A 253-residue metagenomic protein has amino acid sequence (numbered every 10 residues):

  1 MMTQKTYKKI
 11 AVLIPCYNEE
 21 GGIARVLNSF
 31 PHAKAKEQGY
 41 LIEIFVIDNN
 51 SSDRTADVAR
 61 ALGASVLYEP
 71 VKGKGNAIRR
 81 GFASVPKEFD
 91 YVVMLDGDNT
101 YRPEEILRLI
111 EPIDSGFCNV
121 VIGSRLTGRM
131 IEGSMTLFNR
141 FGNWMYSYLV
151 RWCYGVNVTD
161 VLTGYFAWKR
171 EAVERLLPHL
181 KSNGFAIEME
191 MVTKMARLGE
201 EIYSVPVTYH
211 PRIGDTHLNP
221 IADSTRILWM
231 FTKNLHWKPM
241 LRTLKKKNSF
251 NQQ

Functional and structural regions predicted by a protein language model:
M1-K8, G155, H179-Q253: Hydrophobic helical membrane-anchoring modules
K8-I14, I23, F30, E43-I47: Hydrophobic targeting segments
E19-A35: Short, well-formed alpha-helical segments that are part of the catalytic scaffolds of diverse glycosyltransferases
E19-G22, S51, K74, N99-R102: Donor nucleotide-sugar binding loop of glycosyltransferases
D48-A56: A conserved acidic beta->alpha catalytic loop
A61-G63, L198: Short, structured coil segments at secondary-structure junctions
P70-K72, N76-S84, Y91, P103-F185 (+2 more regions): Acceptor/aglycone-binding surface of glycosyltransferases and processive sugar-polymer synthases
F89-T100: Short beta-strand-to-loop acidic/aromatic patch adjacent to the donor-nucleotide binding site
